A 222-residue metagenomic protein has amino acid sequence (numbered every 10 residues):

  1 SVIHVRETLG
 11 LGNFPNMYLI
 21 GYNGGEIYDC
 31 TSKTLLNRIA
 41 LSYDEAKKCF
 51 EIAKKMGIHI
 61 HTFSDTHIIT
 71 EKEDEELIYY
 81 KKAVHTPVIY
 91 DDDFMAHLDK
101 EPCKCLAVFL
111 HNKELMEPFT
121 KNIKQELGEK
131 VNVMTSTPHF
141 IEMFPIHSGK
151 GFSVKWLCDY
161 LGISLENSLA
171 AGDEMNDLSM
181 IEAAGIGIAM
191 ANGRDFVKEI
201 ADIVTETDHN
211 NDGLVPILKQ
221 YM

Functional and structural regions predicted by a protein language model:
S1, N23-G24, D65-T66, H139 (+3 more regions): A generic "binding-loop/recognition-motif" signal
S1-E76: Active-site phosphate-binding/coordination module
V2-L9, I123, I181, V197 (+1 more regions): Hydrophobic packing residues within well-ordered alpha-helices of enzyme cores
I3, K47, K121, K155 (+1 more regions): Active-site phosphate/pyrophosphate- and oxyanion-stabilizing loops and adjacent acidic/basic residues in soluble
G10-P15, L36-R38, L77-K81, K150-F152 (+2 more regions): Short, hinge-like loop/turn segments at secondary-structure boundaries
G12-P15, N23, L127, A183-A184 (+1 more regions): Short, structured coil segments at secondary-structure junctions
I52-A171, D177: Conserved acidic, metal-coordinating active-site core of Asp-based, Mg2+-dependent phosphoryl-transfer enzymes
E142-M222: Mg2+-dependent phosphoryl-transfer enzymes with acidic/Ser/Thr/Gly-rich catalytic loops
